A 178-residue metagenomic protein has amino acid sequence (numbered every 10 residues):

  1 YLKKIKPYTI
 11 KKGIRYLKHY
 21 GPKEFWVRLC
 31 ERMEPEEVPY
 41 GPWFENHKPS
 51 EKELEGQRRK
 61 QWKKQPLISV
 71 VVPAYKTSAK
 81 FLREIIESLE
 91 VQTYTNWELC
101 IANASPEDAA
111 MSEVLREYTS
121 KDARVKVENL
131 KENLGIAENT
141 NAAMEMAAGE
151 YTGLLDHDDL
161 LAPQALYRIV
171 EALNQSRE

Functional and structural regions predicted by a protein language model:
P22-E90: N-proximal low-complexity "stem/linker" segments adjacent to membrane-targeting elements
E90-E132: Acidic donor-binding segment of Leloir-type glycosyltransferases
M111, I136, T140, A165: Conserved donor sugar-nucleotide recognition element shared by glycan-biosynthetic enzymes
L130-A147: Glycine-rich, basic loop-to-helix element that forms the pyrophosphate-binding segment of sugar-nucleotide handling
A148, A162-P163: GHKL-family ATP-binding catalytic core of two-component histidine kinases
T152: Short aromatic/hydrophobic "clamp" motif used to bind/position activated sugar donors
D156-L160: The conserved acidic donor/metal-binding loop of glycosyltransferases
Q164-E178: Conserved donor NDP-sugar-binding/catalytic core segment of glycosyltransferases
